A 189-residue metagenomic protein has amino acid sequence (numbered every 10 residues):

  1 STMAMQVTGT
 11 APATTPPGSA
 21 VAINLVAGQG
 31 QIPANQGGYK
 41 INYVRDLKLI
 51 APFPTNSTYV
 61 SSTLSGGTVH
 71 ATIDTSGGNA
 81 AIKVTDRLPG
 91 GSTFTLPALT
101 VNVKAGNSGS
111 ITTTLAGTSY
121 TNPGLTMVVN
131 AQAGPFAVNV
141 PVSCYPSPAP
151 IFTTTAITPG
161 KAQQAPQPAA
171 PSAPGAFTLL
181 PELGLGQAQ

Functional and structural regions predicted by a protein language model:
S1-Q189: Primarily mature extracellular domains of secreted and cell-surface proteins, especially surface-exposed modules
